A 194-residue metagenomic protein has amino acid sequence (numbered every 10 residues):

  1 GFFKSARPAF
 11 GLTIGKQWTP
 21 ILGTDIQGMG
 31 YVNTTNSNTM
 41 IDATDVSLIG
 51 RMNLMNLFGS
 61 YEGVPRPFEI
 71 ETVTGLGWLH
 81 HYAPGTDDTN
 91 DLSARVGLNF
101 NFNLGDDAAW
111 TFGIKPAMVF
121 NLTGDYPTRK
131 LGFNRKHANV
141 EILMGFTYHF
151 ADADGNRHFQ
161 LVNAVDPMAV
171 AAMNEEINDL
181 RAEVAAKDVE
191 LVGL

Functional and structural regions predicted by a protein language model:
G1, G23-M29, E71-G77, G113-A117 (+1 more regions): Transmembrane beta-strands of outer-membrane beta-barrel proteins
G1-G15: Short glycine/proline- and aromatic-enriched beta-strand/turn motifs that initiate or cap beta-hairpins
F2-A6, N38-D45, V64-R66, G85-D91 (+1 more regions): Replace "Gram-negative outer membrane beta-barrel proteins" with "bacterial and organellar outer membrane beta-barrel
L12-K16, L48-L54, T74-W78, V96-F102 (+2 more regions): Residues on the lipid-exposed face of transmembrane beta-strands in outer-membrane beta-barrel proteins
W18-L22, T44-V46, V64-T72, N90-L92 (+2 more regions): Outer-envelope beta-barrel architecture signal
I21, N56-I70, L104-W110, D152-N163: Short loop/turn motifs that connect adjacent beta-strands in outer-membrane beta-barrel proteins
G28-T34, L54-N56, L76-Y82, M118-G124 (+1 more regions): Transmembrane beta-strands of outer-membrane beta-barrel pores
R135, L143-L194: Flexible, glycine-rich linker and terminal segments associated with outer-membrane beta-barrel/transport systems
